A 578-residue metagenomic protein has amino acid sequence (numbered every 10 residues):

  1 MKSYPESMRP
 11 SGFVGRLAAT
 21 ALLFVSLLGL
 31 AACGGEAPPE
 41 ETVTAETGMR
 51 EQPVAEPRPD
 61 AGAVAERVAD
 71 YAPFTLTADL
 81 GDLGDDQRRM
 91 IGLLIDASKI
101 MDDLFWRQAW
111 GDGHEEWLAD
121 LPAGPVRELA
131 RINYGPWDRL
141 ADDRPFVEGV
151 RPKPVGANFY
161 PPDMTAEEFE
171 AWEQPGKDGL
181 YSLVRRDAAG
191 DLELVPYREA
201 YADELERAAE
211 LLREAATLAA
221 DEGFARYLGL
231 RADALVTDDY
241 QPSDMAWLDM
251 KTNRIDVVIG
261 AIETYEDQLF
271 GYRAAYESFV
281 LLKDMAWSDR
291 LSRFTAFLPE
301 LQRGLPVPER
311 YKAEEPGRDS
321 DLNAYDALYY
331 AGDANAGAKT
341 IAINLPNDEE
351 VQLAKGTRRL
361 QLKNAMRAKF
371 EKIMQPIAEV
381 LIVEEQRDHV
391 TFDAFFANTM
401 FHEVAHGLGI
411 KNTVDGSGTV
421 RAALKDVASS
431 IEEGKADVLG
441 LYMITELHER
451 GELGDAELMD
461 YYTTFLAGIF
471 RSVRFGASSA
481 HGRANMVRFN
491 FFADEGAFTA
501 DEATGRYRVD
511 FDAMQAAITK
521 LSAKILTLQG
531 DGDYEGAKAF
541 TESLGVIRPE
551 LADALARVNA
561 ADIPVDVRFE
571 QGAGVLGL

Functional and structural regions predicted by a protein language model:
S3-A21: Bacterial N-terminal signal peptides that target proteins for export
G29-A32: C-terminal motif of bacterial Sec signal peptides marking the signal peptidase cleavage site
G34-E36: Bacterial signal peptide processing site
M49-R231: N-terminal helix-rich structural modules
V64-L76, G81-I91, P175-S430, G434-D437 (+4 more regions): Fold-level signature of zinc-dependent metallopeptidase catalytic domains
L441-T541: Long, well-structured alpha-helical subdomains associated with metal-dependent extracellular/ecto-lumenal hydrolases
S522, L526-L578: Extended, compositionally biased alpha-helical segments that mediate assembly or anchoring
